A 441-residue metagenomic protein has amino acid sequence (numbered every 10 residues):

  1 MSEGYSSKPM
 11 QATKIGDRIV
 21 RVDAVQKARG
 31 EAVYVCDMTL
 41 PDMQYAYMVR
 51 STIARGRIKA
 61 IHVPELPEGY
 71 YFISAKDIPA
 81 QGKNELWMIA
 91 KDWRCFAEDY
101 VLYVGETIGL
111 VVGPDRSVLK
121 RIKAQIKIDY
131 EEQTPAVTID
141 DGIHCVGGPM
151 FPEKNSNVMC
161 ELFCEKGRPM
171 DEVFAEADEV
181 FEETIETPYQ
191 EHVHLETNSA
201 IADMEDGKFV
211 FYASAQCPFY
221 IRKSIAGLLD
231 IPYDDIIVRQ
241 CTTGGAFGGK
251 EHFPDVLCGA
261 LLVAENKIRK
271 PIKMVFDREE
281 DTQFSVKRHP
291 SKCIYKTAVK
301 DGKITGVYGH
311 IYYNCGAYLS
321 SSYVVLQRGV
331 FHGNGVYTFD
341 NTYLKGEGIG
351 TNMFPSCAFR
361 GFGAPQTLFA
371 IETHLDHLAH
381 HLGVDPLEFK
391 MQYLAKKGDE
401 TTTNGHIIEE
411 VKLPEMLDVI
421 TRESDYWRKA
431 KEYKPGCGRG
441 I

Functional and structural regions predicted by a protein language model:
M1-N155, L257: Flexible, low-hydrophobicity surface segments
D17, D23-R29, W87, S156-A200 (+1 more regions): Glycine-rich loop/linker segments at domain edges
M48-K76, G109-D129, S199-C241, A246-I268 (+6 more regions): Alpha-helical support elements that line or immediately flank enzyme active sites and cofactor-binding pockets
A75, D235-C241, R269-E279, T305-H310 (+2 more regions): Beta-strand segments within the central parallel beta-sheet cores of soluble alpha/beta enzyme folds
K83-W87, R121-Q125, R222-S224, F247-F253 (+5 more regions): Short acidic, glycine/serine/threonine-rich loops at helix termini
T107, G113-D115, G259, N266-G316: Phosphate/diphosphate-binding loops
C145-L229, L394-I441: Helix-loop-helix junctions that connect adjacent transmembrane helices in secondary transporters/permeases, recognized
A215-P218, T242-A246, F276-S285, I311-A317 (+2 more regions): Acidic, glycine-rich active-site loops and adjacent beta-strand->loop/helix elements that engage anionic groups
